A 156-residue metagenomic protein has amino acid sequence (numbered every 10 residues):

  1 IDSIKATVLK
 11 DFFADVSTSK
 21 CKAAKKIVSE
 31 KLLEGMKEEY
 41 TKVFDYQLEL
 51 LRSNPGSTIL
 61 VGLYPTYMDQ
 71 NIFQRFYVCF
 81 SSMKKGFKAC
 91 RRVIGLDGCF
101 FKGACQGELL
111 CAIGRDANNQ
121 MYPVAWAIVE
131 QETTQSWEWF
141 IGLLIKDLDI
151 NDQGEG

Functional and structural regions predicted by a protein language model:
I1-G156: DNA-binding interface regions
